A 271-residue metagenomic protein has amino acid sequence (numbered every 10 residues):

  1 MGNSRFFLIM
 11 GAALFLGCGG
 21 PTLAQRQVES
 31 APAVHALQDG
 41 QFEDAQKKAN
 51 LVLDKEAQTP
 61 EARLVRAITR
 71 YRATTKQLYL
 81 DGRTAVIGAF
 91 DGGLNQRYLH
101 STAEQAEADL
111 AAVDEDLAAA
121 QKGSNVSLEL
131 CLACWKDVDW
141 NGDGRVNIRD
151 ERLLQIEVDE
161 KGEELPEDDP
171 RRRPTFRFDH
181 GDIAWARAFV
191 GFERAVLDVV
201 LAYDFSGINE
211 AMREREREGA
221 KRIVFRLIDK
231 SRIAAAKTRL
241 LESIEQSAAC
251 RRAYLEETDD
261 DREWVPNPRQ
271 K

Functional and structural regions predicted by a protein language model:
M1-L8: Bacterial N-terminal signal peptides that target proteins for export
L8-G17: Bacterial N-terminal signal peptides
G19-P32: Bacterial Sec signal peptide processing site at the extreme N-terminus
V28-E29, H35-L37, E43-K47, R70-K271: Short coil/linker segments at helix-helix boundaries
A57-Q58, N125: Short coil turns that delineate tetratricopeptide repeat
R66-A67: Residue-level signature of tetratricopeptide-repeat
